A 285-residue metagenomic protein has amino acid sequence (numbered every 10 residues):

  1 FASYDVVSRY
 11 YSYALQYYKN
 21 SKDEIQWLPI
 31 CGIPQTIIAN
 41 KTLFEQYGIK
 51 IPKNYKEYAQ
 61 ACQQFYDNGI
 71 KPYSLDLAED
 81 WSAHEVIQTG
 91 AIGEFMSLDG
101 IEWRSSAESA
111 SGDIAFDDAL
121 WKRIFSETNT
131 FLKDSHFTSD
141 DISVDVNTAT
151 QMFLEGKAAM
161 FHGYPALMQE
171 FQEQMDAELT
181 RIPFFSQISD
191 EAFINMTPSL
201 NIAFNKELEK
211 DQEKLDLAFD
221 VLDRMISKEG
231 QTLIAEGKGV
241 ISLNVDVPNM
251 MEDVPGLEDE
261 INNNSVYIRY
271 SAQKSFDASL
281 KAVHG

Functional and structural regions predicted by a protein language model:
F1-Q35, K50, E85-Q88, T180-I182: Hinge/lid segment of periplasmic solute-binding proteins
F1-Y10, E94-R123, E173-Q174, S186-I194 (+2 more regions): Short, solvent-exposed loop/beta-turn-alpha elements that line the ligand-binding surface or hinge of extracytoplasmic
N20-I30, Q35, A59-D113: Extracytoplasmic/periplasmic solute-binding protein
P29, M196, V240-N249, G256-G285: C-terminal capping/gating helix-and-loop segments adjacent to ligand/active sites or protein-protein/ligand interfaces
Y47, D134, E173-G239: Extracytoplasmic/periplasmic substrate-recognition and gating elements
Y55-Q60, D140-L154: Short helix-initiation/N-cap motifs at beta->coil->alpha
Q64, S106-D141: Glycine-centered hinge/linker elements that transmit conformational signals in sensory and ligand-binding systems
S74, A159-Y164: Paired acidic/hydrophobic, glycine-rich loop segments that form the ligand-binding mouth/hinge of periplasmic-binding
